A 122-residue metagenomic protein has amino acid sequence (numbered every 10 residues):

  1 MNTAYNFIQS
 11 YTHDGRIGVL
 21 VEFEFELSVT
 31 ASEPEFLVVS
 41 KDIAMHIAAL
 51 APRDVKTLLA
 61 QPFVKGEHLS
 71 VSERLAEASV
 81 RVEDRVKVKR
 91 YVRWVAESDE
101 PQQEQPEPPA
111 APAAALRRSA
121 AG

Functional and structural regions predicted by a protein language model:
M1-G122: N-terminal assembly/interaction segments in proteins that build large macromolecular machines
